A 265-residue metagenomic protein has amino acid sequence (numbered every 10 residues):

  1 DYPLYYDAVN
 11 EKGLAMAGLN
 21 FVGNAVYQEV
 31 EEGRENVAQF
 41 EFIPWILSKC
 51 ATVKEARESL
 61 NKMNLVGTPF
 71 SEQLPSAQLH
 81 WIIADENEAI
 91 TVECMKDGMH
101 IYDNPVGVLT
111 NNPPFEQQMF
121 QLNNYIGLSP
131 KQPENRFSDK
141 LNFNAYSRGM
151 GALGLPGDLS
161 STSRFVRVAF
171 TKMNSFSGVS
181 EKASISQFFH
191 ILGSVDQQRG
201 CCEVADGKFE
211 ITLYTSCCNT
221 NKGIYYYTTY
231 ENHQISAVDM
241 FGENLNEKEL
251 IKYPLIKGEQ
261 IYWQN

Functional and structural regions predicted by a protein language model:
D1-R34, K62-M63, G67, K252-P254 (+1 more regions): A contiguous strand-loop segment
A15, A89-I90, M99, G223-Y225: Hydrophobic residues embedded in beta-strands of well-ordered beta-sheets
A15-G18, I82-A84, T91, C217: Structural recognition of the beta-strand scaffold that forms the well-ordered cores of secreted hydrolase catalytic
A17-L19, E93, Y226-T228: Beta-strand residues in well-ordered beta-sheet regions across diverse protein folds
V22-N24, D97-H100, G107-V108, E231-I235: Short, surface-exposed beta-strand-loop junctions and turns on beta-sheet-rich folds
G33-P69, P75, E181-H190: Proteins synthesized as precursors that undergo proteolytic processing into mature forms
K62-H100: Catalytic cofactor-binding cores of redox enzymes
P69, S76-A77, E86-E88, L109-N265: C-terminus-biased signal that marks the final domain/tail of proteins
